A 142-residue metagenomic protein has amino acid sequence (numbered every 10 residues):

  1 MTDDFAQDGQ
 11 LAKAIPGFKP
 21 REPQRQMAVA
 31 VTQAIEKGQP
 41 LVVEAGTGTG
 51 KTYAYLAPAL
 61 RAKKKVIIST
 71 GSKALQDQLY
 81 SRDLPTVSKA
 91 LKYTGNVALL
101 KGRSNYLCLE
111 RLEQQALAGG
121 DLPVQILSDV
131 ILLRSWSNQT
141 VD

Functional and structural regions predicted by a protein language model:
M1-A14, K65-D142: A substrate-engagement module of RecA-like helicase motors
M1-V42: Conserved pre-motif I regulatory segment
F18, Y53-Y55, Y106: Aromatic side chains
R21, R25, T47-Y53, S69 (+2 more regions): Conserved structured core elements
R25, A57-L60, K101: Residue-level recognition of well-ordered secondary-structure positions
T32-Q33, T52-K65, R82-T86: Walker A/P-loop NTP-binding motif
E36-Y55: Walker A/P-loop
K37-L41, A62-I67: Short, surface-exposed connector motifs at secondary-structure boundaries
